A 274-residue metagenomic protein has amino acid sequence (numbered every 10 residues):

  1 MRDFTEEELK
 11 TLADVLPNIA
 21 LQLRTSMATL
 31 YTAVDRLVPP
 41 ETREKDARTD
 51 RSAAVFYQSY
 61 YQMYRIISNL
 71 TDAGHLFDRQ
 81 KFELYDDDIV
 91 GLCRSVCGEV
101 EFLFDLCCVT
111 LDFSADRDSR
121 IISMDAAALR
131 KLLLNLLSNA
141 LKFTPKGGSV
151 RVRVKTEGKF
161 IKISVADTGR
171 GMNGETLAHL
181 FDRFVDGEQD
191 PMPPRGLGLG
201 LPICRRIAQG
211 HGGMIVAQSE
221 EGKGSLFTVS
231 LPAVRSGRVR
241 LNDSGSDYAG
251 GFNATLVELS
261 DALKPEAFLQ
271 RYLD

Functional and structural regions predicted by a protein language model:
A47-R48, F77-D87, G91-L92, S123: Short flexible loop/turn segments at helix-to-beta-strand junctions within the C-terminal catalytic HATPase_c
Q58-M63: Short alpha-helical segment of the dimerization/phosphotransfer core of two-component systems
Y85-D88, D105, T110-R120: Conserved catalytic submotifs in the C-terminal HATPase_c
A140-L141: Short helix-loop "hinge" at the ATP-lid/N-box region of the Bergerat-fold HATPase_c
D167: Acidic ATP/Mg2+-coordinating residue in the GHKL
M172-F184: Short conserved segment of the HATPase_c
G212-G213: Conserved glycine-rich
